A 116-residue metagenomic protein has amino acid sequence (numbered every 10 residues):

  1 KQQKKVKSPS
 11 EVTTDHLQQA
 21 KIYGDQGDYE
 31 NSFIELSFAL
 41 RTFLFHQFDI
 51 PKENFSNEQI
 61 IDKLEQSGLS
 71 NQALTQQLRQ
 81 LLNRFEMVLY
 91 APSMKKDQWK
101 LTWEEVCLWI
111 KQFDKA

Functional and structural regions predicted by a protein language model:
K1-A116: Solvent-exposed, low-complexity, intrinsically disordered, charge-rich segments adjacent to transmembrane helices
